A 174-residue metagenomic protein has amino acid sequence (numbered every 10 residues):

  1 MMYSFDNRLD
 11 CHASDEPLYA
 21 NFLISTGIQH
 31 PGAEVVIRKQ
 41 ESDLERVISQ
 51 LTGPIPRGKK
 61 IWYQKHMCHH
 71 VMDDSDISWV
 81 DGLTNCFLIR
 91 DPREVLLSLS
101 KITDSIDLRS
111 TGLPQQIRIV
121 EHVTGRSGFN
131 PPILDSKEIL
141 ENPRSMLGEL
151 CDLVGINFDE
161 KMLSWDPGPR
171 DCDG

Functional and structural regions predicted by a protein language model:
M1-R57: PAPS-dependent sulfotransferase catalytic core
D10-E16, D107-R109, F158-E160: Short hydrophobic/aromatic-enriched beta-strand-loop microsegments
L18-N21, C68-V71, P92-V95, E138-E141: Short, solvent-exposed loop/turn segments at secondary-structure junctions
Q50-S75: Glycine-rich phosphate-binding loop used to anchor ATP phosphates in small-molecule kinases, encompassing both
V80-L99, I139, L150: Conserved phosphate-donor/acceptor-positioning beta-strand/loop module used by diverse small-molecule
S98-R109: Surface-exposed cleft-lining segments at the edges of enzyme active sites
G112-H122: Active-site glycine-rich loop that binds ribose-phosphate moieties when present
G128-G174: The conserved 3'-phosphoadenosine-5'-phosphosulfate
